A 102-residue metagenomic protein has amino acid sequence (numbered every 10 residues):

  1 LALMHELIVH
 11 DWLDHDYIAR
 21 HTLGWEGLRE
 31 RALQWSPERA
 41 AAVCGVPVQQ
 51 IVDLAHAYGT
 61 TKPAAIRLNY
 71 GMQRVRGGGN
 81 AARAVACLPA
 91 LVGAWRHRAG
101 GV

Functional and structural regions predicted by a protein language model:
L1-V102: Cofactor-pocket helix-loop regions in the catalytic cores of large enzyme subunits
